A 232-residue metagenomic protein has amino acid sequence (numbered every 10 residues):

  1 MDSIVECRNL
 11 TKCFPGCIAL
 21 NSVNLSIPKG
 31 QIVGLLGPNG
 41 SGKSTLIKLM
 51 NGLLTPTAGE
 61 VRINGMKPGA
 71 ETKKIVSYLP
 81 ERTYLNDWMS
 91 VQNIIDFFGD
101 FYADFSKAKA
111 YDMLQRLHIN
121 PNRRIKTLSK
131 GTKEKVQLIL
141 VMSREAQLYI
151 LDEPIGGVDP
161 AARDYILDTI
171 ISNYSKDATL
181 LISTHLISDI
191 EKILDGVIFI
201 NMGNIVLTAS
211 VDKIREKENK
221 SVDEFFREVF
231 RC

Functional and structural regions predicted by a protein language model:
G37-G42: Walker A (P-loop) phosphate-binding loop of ABC-type ATPase nucleotide-binding domains
N51: Helix-to-loop junction immediately C-terminal to a conserved catalytic motif
A58-T72: Conserved ABC transporter NBD signature motif
E81-Q137: ABC-family P-loop ATPase nucleotide-binding domains
Y149-E153, V158: Catalytic Walker B motif of ABC-type/P-loop ATPase nucleotide-binding domains
R163-K176: Helical segment within the ABC ATPase nucleotide-binding domain
